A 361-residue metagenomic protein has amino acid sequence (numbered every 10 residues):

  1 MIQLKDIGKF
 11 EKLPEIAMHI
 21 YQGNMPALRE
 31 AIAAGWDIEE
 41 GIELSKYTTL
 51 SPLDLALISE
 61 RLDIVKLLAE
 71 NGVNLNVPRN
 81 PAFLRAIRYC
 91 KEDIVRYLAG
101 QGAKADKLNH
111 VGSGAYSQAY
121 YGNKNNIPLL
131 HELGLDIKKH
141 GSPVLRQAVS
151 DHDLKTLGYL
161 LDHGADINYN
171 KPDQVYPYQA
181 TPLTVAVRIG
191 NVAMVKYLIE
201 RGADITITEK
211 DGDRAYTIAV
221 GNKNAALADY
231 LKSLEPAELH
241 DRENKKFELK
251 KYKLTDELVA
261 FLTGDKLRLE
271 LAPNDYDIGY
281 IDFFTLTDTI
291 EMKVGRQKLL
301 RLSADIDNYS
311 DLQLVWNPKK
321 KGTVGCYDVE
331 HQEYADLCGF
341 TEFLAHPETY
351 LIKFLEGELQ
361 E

Functional and structural regions predicted by a protein language model:
G8-M18, G41-L55, N76-R85, L108-S117 (+3 more regions): Ankyrin-repeat boundary/"N-cap" motif
F10-K12, D211-D213, T217-Q313: A surface-exposed partner-binding patch
P14-E30, I58: Alpha-helical segment of the N-proximal tetratricopeptide repeat
I20, L57, I87, A119-Y120 (+3 more regions): Specific position within ankyrin or ankyrin-like helical repeats
R29-I38, K66-N74, R96-K104, P128-D136 (+3 more regions): Ankyrin repeat domain, specifically the short helix-to-loop turn at the C-terminus of the second helix of each repeat
L55-N123: A generic tandem-repeat structural signature
